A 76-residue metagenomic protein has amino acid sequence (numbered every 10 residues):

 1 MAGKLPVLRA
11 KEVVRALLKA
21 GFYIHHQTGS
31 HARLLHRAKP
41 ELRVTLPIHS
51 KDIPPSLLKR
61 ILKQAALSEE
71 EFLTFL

Functional and structural regions predicted by a protein language model:
M1-L76: Basic nucleic-acid-binding interfaces
